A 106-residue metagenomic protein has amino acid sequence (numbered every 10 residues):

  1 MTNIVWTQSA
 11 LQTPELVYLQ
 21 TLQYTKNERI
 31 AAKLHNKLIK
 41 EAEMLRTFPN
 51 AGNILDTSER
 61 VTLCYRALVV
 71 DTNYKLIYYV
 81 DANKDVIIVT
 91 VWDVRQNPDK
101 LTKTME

Functional and structural regions predicted by a protein language model:
M1-K37: Arg/Lys-rich, positively charged N-terminal/basic patches that mediate binding to nucleic acids
Q12, K40, Q96: Short alpha-helical
T21, E28, A32, P49-D56 (+1 more regions): Secondary-structure transition/capping residues
E28-I39, D56-L63, E106: Residue-level signal for alpha-helical context at structural boundaries
I39-F48: Compact soluble domain cores
F48-N83: Basic/aromatic recognition patch in beta-strand/loop cores that engages polyanionic ligands
V70-E106: Enriched for short, Lys/Arg-rich terminal
